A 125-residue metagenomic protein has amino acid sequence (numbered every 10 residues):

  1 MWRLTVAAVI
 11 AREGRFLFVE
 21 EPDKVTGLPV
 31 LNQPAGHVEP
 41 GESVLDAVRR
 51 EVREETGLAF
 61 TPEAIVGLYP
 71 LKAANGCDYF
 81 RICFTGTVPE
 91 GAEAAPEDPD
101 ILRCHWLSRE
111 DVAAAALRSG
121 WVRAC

Functional and structural regions predicted by a protein language model:
M1-L17, P34-H37: Conserved N-terminal beta-strand and adjoining loop/helix that marks the start of the Nudix/MutT-like hydrolase domain
W2, G27, D78-F80: Residue-level preference for beta-strand/loop junctions
A11-F16, K24-V25, E39-P40, T85-A92: Short, charged/polar surface micro-motifs in flexible loops or helix N-caps
L17, V25-T26, A74, A113: Flexible, glycine-rich phosphate/dinucleotide-binding loops and adjacent beta-alpha linkers at cofactor/substrate
T26-V30, P99-C125: Nudix hydrolase/Nudix homology domain
Q33-V66, F84: The catalytic Nudix box helix
P70-E93, H105, R109-D111, C125: Active-site-adjacent beta-strand/loop module that shapes the phosphate/pyrophosphate-binding cleft
